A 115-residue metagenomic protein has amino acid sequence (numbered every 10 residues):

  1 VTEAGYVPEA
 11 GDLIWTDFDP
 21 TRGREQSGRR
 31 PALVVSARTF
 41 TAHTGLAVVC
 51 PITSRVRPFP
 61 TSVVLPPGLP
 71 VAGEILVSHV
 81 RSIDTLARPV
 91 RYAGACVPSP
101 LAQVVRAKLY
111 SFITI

Functional and structural regions predicted by a protein language model:
V1-I115: Conserved functional hotspots at enzyme active or ligand-binding sites that engage polyanionic ligands
